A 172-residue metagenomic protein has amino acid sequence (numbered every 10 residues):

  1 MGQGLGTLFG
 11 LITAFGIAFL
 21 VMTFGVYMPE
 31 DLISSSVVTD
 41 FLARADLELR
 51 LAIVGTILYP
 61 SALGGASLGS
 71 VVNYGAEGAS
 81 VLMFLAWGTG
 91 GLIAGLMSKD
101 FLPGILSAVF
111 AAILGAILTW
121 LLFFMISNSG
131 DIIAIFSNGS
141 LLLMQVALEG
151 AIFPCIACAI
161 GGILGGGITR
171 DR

Functional and structural regions predicted by a protein language model:
M1-G4, G166-R172: Short, charged juxtamembrane terminal tails flanking transmembrane helices
M1-V37: N-terminal signal-anchor transmembrane alpha helix
G6-A14, A79, M83, W87 (+5 more regions): Alpha-helical transmembrane segments of multi-pass membrane proteins, especially transporters and channels
D31-L68, G130-L141: Membrane-interfacial helical/loop segments at transmembrane boundaries in membrane proteins
L58-T89: Individual transmembrane alpha-helix segments
S70-A76, S140-E149: Short aromatic-rich membrane-water interface segments that cap or initiate transmembrane helices in multi-pass membrane
G90-I132: Hydrophobic alpha-helical transmembrane segments of integral membrane proteins
G150-G165: Hydrophobic cores of alpha-helical transmembrane segments in multi-pass inner/ER membrane proteins, independent
